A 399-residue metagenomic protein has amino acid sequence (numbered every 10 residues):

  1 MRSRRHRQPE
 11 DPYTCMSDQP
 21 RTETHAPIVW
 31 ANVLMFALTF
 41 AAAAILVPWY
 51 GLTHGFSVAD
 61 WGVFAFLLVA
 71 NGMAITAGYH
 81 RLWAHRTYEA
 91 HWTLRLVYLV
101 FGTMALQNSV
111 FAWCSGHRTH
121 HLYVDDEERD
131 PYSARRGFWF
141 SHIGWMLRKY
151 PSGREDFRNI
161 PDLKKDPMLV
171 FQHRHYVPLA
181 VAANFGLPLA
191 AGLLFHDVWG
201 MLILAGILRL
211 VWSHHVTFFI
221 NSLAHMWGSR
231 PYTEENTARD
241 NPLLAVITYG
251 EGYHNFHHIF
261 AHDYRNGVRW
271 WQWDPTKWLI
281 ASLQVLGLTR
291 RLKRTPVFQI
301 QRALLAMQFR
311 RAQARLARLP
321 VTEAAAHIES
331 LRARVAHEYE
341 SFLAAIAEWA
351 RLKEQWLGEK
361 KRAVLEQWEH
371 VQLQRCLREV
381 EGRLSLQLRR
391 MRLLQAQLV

Functional and structural regions predicted by a protein language model:
M1-F218, Y264-V399: Non-catalytic, topology-defining segments of multipass membrane proteins
R81, S222, M226, H258: Catalytic glutamate of the conserved HExxH
L163-M168, W227-Y253, I259: Active-site-proximal inter-transmembrane loops
V216-P231: C-terminal accessory segments of proteins
